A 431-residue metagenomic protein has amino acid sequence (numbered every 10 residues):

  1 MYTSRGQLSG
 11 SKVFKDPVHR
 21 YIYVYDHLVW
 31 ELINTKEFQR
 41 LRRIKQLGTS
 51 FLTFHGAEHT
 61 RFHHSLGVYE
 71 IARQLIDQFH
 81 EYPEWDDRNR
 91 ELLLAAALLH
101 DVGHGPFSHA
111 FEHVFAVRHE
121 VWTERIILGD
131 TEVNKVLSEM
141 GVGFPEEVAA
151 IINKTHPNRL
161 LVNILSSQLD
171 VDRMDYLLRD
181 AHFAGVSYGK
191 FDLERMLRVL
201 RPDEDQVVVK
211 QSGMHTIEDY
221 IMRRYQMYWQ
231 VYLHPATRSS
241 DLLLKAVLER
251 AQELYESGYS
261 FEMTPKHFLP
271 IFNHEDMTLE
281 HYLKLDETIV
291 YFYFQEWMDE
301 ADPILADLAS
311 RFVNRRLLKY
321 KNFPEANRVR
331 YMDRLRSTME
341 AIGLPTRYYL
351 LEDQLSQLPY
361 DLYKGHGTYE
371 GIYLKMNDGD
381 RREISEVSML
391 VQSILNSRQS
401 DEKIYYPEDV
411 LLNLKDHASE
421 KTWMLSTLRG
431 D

Functional and structural regions predicted by a protein language model:
M1-L92, P106-A110, A116-D431: Histidine-centered, transition-metal-coordinating active-site segments
L99, G103-H104: Short active-site segment of divalent metal-dependent hydrolases/proteases that encodes the spacing between
